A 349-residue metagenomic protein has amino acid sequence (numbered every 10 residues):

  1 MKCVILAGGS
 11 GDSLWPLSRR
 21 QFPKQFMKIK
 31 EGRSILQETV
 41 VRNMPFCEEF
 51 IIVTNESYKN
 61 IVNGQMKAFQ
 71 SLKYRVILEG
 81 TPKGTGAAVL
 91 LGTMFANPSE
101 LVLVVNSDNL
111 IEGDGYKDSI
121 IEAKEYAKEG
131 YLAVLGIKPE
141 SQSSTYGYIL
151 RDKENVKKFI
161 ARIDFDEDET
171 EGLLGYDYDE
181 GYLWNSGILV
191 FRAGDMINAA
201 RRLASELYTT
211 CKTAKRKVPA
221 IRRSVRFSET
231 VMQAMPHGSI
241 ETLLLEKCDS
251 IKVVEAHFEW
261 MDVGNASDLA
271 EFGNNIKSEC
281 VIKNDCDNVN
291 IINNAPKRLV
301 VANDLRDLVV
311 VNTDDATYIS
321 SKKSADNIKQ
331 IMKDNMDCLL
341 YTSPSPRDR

Functional and structural regions predicted by a protein language model:
K2-I5, S13-R20, K28-V104, L110-E112 (+1 more regions): Conserved N-terminal catalytic core of the sugar/cofactor nucleotidyltransferase
L6-A7, V53, L103-N106, V134-K138 (+2 more regions): Short beta-strand segments
L14, V62-M66, T170, M196 (+2 more regions): Hydrophobic packing residues within well-ordered alpha-helices of enzyme cores
S71-K153, N198-L203: Conserved beta-loop-beta/alpha segment of the NTase-like Rossmann-fold superfamily that binds/positions NTPs
R151-D179: A short, charged helix-loop
D164, V190, V263: Short aromatic/basic micro-patch
Y182-V190: A conserved mid-domain beta-alpha-beta active-site/ligand-binding segment of alpha/beta enzyme cores
G194, N198-S343, R349: Left-handed beta-helix
